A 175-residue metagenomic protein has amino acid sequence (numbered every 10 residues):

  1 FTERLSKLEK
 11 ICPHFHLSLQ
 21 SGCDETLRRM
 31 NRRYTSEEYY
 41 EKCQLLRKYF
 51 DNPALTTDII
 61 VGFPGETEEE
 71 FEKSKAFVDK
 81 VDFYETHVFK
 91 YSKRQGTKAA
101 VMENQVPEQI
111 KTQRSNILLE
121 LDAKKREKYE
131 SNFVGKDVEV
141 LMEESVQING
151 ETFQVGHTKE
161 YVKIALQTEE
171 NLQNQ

Functional and structural regions predicted by a protein language model:
F1-E85, K93-I110: Conserved non-cysteine loop/helix-boundary elements of the Radical SAM core domain that shape
P13-F15, P53, Y84-H87, K136-V138 (+2 more regions): Structural beta-strand/beta-sheet cores of well-ordered domains, especially the beta-sheet scaffolds that support
L19-S21, T57-V61, K90, M142-E144 (+2 more regions): Active-site proximal loops enriched in glycine and acidic residues that flank catalytic Cys/His/Asp and coordinate
D82-F83, V88, K125-R126: Short N-terminal helix-initiation segments at or just after the protein's N-terminus
V101-Q175: Terminal RNA-binding accessory module
